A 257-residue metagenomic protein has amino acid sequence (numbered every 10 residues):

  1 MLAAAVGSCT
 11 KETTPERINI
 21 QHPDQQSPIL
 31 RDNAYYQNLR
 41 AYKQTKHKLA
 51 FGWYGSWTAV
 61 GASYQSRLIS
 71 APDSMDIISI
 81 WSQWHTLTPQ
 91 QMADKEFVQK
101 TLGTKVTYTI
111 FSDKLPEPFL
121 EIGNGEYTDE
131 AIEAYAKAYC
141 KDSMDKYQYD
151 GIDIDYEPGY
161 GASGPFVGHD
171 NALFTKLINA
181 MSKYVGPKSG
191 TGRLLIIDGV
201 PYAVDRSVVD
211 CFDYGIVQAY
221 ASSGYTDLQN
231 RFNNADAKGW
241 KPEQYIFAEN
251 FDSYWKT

Functional and structural regions predicted by a protein language model:
M1-Q44: Bacterial Sec-dependent N-terminal signal peptides
K43-D236, W240-K256: Chitinase-like catalytic core of GlcNAc-active glycosidases
